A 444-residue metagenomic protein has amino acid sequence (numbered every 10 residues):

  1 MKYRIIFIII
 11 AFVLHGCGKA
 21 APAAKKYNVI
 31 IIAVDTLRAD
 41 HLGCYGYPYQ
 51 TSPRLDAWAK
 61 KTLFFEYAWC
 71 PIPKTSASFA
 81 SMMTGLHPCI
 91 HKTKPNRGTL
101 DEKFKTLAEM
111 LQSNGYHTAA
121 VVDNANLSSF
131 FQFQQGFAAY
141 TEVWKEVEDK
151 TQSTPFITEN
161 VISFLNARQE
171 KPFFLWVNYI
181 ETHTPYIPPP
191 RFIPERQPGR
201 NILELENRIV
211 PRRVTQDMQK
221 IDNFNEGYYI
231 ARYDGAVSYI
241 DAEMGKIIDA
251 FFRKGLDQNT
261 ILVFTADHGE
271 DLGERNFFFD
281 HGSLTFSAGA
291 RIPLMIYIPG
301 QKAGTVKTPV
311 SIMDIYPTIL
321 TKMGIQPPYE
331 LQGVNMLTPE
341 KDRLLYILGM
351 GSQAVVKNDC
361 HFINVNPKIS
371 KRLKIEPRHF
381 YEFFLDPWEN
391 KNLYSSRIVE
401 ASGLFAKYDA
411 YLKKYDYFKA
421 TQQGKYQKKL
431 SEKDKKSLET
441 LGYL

Functional and structural regions predicted by a protein language model:
K2-I8: Sec-dependent signal peptide recognition, specifically the positively charged N-region followed immediately by
F12-L444: Catalytic domains that recognize anionic headgroups
